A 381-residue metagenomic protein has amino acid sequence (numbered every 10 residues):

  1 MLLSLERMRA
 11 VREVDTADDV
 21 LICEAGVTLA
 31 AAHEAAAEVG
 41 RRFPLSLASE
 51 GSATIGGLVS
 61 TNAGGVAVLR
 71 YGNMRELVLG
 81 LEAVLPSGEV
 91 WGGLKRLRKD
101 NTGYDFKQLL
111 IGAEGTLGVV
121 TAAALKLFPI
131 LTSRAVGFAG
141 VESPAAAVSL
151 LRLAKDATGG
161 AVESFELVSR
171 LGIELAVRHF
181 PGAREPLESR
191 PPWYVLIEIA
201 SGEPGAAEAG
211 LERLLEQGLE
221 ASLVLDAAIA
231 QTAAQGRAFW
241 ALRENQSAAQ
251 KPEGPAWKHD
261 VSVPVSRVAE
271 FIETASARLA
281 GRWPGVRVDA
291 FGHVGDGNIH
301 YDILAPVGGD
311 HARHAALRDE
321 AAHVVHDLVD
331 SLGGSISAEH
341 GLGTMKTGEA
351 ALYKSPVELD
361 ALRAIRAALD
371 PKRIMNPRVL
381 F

Functional and structural regions predicted by a protein language model:
M1-M8, C23-A25, F43-L45, L304 (+1 more regions): Glycine-rich N-terminal segment of FAD-binding domains in flavoprotein oxidoreductases, spanning the beta-loop-helix
L3, L79-A83, K95, Q108-G112 (+5 more regions): Short beta-strand elements
A10-E166, M375: FAD-binding subdomain of flavoenzyme oxidoreductases
T16-D19, G309-D310, M345-A351: Short beta-alpha connecting loops at secondary-structure transitions that line or flank enzyme active sites
E89, T347-F381: Activity-critical C-terminal alpha-helical subdomain
G115, Y301, D370: Conserved, mostly hydrophobic/aromatic
F138-V141, V148-E320, V324, L328 (+1 more regions): C-terminal substrate-recognition/cap domain of FAD-linked oxidoreductases
D330-L342, P371-M375: Alpha-helix capping/hinge segments and adjacent helical runs
